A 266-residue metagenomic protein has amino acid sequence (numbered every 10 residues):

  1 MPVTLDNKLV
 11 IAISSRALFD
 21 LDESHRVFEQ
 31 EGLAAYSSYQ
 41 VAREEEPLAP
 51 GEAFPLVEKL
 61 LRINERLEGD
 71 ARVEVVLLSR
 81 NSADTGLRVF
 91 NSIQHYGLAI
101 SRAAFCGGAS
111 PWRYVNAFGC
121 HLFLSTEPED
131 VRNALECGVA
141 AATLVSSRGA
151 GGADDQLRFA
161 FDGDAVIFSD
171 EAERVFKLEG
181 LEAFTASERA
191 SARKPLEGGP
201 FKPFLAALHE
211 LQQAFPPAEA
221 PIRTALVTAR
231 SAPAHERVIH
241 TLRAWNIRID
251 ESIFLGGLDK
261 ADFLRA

Functional and structural regions predicted by a protein language model:
M1-P2, Y114: Beta-strand elements of modular eukaryotic interaction domains
P2-A109, A153, G163-L255: Alpha-helical substrate-recognition element adjacent to the catalytic core
L18-S24, H95-Y96, W112-A150, I167-V175: Hydrophobic, ordered structural segments
T85-G86, P111-W112, D130-R132, A234-H235 (+1 more regions): Short, well-ordered alpha-helical microsegments
I93-N116, H121-P128, A142, N246 (+2 more regions): Active-site phosphate-binding/coordination module
Q156: Short coil/loop residues immediately preceding or within conserved phosphate-binding loops of NTP-utilizing enzyme
